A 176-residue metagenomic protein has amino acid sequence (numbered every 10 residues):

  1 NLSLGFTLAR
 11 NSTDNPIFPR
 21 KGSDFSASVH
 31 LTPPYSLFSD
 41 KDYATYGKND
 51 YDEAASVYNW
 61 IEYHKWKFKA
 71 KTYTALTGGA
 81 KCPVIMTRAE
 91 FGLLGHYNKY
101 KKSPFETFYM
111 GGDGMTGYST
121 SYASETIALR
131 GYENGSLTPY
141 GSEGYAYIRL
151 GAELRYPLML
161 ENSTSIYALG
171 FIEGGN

Functional and structural regions predicted by a protein language model:
N1-L158, G170-F171: C-terminal outer-membrane beta-barrel translocator/porin domains of Gram-negative envelope proteins and their
T164-I166, G170: Generic long, charged, amphipathic alpha-helical segments
I172-N176: C-terminal beta-signal and adjacent terminal beta-strands/loops of Gram-negative outer-membrane beta-barrel proteins
